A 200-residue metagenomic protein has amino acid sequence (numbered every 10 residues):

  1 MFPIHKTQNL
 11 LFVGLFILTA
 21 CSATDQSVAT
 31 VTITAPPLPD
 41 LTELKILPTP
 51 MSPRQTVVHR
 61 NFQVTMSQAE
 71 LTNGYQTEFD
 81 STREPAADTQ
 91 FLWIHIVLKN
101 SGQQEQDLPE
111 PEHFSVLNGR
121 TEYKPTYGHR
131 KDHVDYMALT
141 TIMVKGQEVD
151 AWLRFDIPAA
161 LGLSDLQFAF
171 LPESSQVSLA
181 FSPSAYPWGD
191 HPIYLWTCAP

Functional and structural regions predicted by a protein language model:
F2-L11: Bacterial N-terminal signal peptides that target proteins for export
L11-T19: Bacterial N-terminal signal peptides
C21-P200: Conserved functional micro-motifs across diverse proteins
